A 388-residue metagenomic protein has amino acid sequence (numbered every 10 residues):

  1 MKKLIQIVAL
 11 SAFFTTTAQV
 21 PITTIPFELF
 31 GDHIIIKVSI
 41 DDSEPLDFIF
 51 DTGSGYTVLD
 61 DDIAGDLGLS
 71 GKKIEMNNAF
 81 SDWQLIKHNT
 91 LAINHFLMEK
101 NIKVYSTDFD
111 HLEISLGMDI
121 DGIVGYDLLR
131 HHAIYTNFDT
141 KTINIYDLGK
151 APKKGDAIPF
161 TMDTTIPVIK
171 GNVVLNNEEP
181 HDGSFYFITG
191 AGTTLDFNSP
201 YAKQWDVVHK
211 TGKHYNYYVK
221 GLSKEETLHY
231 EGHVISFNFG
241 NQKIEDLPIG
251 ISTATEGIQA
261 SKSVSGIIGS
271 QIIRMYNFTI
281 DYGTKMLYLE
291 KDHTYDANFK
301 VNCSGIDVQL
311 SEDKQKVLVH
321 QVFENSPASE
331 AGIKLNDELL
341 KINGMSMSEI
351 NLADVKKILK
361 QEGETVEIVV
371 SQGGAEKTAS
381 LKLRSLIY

Functional and structural regions predicted by a protein language model:
M1-T23: Bacterial Sec-dependent N-terminal signal peptides
A18-Y388: Pepsin/retropepsin-fold aspartyl endopeptidases
